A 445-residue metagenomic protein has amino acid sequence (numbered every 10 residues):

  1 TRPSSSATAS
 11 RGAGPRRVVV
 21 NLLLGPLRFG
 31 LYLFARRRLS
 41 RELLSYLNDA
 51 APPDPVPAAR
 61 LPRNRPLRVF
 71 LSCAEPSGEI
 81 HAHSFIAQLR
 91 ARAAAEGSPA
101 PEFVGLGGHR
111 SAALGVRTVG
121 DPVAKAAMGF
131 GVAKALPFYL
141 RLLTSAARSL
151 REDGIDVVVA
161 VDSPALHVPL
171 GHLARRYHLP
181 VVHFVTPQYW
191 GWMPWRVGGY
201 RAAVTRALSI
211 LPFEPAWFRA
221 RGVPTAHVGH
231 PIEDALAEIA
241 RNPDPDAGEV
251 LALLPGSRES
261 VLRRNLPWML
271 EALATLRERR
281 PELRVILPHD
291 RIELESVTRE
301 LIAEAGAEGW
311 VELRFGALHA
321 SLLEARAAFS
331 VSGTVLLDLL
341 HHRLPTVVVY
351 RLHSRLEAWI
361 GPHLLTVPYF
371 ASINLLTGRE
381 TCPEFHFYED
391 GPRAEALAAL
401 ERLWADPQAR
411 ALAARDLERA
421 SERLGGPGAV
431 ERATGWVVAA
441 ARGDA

Functional and structural regions predicted by a protein language model:
T1-A445: Nucleotide-activated sugar donor-binding and catalytic core shared by glycosyltransferases and related lipid-linked
